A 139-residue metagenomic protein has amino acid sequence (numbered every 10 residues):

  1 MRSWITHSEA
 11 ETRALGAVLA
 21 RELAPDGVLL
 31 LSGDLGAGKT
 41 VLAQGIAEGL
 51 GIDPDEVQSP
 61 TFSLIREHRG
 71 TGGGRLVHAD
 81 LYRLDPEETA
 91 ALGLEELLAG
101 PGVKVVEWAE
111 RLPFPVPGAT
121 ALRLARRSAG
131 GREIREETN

Functional and structural regions predicted by a protein language model:
M1-V18: N-terminal pre-Walker A segment at the start of P-loop NTPase domains
R2, E87-N139: Short phosphate-coordinating micro-motif centered on Lys-Gly-acidic
R21-D26: Phosphate-binding P-loop
V28-L30: Short hydrophobic/aromatic beta-strand immediately N-terminal to the Walker A/P-loop
S32-D34: P-loop (Walker A) phosphate-binding loop of NTP-binding proteins
K39: Conserved lysine of the Walker
I52, T61, I65-W108: Conserved nucleotide-sensing/catalytic segment adjacent to the nucleotide-binding pocket in NTP-handling enzymes
